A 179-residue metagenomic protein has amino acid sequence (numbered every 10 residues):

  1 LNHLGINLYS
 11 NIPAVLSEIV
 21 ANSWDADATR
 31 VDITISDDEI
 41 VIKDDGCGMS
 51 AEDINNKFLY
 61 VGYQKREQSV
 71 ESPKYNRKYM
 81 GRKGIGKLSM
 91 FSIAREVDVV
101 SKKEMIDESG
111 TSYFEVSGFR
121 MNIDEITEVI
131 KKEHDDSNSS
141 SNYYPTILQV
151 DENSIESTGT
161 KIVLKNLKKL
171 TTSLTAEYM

Functional and structural regions predicted by a protein language model:
L1-N166: GHKL (Bergerat-fold) ATPase N-terminal catalytic module, capturing the glycine-rich phosphate-binding loop and acidic
T171-T175: Solvent-exposed, non-transmembrane alpha-helical starts
